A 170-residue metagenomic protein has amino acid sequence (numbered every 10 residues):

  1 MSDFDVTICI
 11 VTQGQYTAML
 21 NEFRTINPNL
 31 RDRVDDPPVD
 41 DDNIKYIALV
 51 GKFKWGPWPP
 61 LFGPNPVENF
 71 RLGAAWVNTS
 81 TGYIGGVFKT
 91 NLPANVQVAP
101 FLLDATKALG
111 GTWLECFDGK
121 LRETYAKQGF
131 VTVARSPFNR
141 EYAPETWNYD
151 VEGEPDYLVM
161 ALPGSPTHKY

Functional and structural regions predicted by a protein language model:
M1-L92, A108-W113, K120-V131, R135-Y170: Non-catalytic substrate-recognition and accessory regions of acyl/acetyltransferase enzymes
N91-T106: Glycine-rich acyl-CoA binding loop
A99, F117-G119: Generic non-transmembrane alpha-helix signal with a bias for helix starts/N-cap capping motifs
